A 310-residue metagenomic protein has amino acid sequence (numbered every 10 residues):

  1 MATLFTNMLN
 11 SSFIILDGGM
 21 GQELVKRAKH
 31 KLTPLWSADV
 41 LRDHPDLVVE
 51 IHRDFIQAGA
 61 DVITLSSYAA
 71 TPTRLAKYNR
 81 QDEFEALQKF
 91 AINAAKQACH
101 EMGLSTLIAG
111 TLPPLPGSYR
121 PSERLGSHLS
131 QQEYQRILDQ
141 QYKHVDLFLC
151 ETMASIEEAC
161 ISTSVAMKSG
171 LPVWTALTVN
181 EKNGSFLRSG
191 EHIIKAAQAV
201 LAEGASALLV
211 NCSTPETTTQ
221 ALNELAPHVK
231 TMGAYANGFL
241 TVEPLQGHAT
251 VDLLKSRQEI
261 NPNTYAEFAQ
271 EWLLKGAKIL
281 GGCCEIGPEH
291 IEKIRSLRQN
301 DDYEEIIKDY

Functional and structural regions predicted by a protein language model:
M1-Y310: Domain-level signal for soluble alpha/beta catalytic cores
